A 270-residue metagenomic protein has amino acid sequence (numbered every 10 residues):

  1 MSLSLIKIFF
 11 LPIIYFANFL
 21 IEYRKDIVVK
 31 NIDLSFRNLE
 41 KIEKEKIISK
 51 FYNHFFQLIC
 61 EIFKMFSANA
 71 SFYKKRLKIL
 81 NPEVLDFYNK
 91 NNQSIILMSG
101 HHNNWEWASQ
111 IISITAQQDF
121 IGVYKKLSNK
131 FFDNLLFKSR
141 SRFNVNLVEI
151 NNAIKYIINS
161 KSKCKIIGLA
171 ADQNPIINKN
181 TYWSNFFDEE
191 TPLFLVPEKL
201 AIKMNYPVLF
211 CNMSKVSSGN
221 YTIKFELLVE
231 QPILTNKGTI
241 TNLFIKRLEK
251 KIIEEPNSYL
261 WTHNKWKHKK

Functional and structural regions predicted by a protein language model:
M1-S99, N134-K138, N144: Membrane-anchoring hydrophobic helices of lipid-metabolizing enzymes
L3-L5, C60-E61, I112, S128-F132 (+2 more regions): Short, flexible segments with low predicted structural confidence
L20, L39-I42, K46-S49, F87-K90 (+3 more regions): Non-catalytic C-terminal accessory region of glycerolipid acyltransferases and related lyso-lipid remodeling enzymes
L20, R76-L77, G100, S128 (+3 more regions): Residues that cap or flank secondary-structure elements
V28-N31, A108, L135-L136, V196 (+1 more regions): Hydrophobic alpha-helical segments typical of transmembrane helices and their membrane-interface/capping positions
I48-F51, S71-K75, G100-H102, D119-G122 (+2 more regions): Short acidic/polar alpha-helix capping motifs at helix-coil junctions
S67, K74, K78-L80, N103-E106 (+5 more regions): Generic, ordered loop/turn and secondary-structure boundary motif
Q93-N151, I176-F186: Catalytic core of membrane glycerolipid acyltransferases/transacylases, capturing the structured, soluble-facing
